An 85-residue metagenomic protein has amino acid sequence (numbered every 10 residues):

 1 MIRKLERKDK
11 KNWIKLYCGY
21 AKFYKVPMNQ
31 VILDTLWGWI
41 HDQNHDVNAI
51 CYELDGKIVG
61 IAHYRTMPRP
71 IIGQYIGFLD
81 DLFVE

Functional and structural regions predicted by a protein language model:
M1-K15: A short beta-loop-alpha structural element at the N-terminal edge of CoA-dependent acyl/N-acetyltransferase catalytic
K15-M28: Helix-loop element at the rim of GNAT/NAT acetyltransferase active sites that forms part of the acceptor-substrate
M28-D46: Active-site rim helix/loop that mediates acceptor-substrate recognition in acyltransferases
D42, D55, P68-P70: Short polar/acidic secondary-structure junctions
C51, K57-T66: Conserved beta-strand in the GNAT
L54, D80: A cytosolic small-molecule/anion-sensing beta-strand core signal
M67-L79: A conserved beta-turn-beta hairpin within the catalytic core of GNAT-like acetyltransferases that forms part
L82-E85: A short, internal acetyl-CoA/4′-phosphopantetheine-binding micro-motif in the GNAT/acyltransferase core
